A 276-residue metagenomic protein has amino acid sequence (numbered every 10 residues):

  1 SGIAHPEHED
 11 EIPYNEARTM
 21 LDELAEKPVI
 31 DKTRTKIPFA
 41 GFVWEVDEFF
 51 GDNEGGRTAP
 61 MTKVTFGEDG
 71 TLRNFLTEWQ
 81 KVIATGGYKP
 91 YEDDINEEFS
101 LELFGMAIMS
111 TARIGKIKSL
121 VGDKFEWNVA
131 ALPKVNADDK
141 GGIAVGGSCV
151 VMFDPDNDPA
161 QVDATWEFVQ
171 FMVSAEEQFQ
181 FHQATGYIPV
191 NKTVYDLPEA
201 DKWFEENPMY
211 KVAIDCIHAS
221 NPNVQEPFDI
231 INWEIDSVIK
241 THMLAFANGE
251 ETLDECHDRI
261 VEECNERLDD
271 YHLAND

Functional and structural regions predicted by a protein language model:
S1-I12, A25-K27, K32-P60, I143-D154 (+1 more regions): Periplasmic solute-binding protein
P13-I30, W44, G56-Y91, K118 (+1 more regions): Glycine-centered hinge/linker elements that transmit conformational signals in sensory and ligand-binding systems
T19-L24, D94-A107, T241, A245-N248: Short helices/loops that flank or line small-molecule/ion binding pockets
R73, Q80-K89, S119-I188, N221-N223 (+1 more regions): Extracytoplasmic/periplasmic substrate-recognition and gating elements
G105-S110, N128: Paired acidic/hydrophobic, glycine-rich loop segments that form the ligand-binding mouth/hinge of periplasmic-binding
M109-I114, S148: Beta->alpha turn/N-cap motifs
D123, W127-L132, Q183-A245, D270-D276: Long, aromatic- and glycine/proline-rich binding clefts that accommodate carbohydrate-like moieties
N136-D138, P159-A160, A164, Q180 (+3 more regions): Conserved N-terminal structural module of periplasmic/extracytoplasmic solute-binding proteins
